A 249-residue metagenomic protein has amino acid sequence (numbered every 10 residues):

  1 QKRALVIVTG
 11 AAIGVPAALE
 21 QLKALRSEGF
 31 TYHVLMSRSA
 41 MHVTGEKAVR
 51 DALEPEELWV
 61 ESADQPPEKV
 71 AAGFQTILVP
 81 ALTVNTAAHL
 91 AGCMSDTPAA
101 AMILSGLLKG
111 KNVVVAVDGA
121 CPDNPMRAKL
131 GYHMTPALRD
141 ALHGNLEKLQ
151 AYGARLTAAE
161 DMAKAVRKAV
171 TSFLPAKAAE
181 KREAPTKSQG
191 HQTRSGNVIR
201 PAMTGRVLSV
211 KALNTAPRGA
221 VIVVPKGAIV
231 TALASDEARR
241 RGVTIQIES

Functional and structural regions predicted by a protein language model:
Q1, D123-S249: Intrinsic disorder
Q1-R167: A cross-family phosphate/adenosyl-ligand binding-site feature
